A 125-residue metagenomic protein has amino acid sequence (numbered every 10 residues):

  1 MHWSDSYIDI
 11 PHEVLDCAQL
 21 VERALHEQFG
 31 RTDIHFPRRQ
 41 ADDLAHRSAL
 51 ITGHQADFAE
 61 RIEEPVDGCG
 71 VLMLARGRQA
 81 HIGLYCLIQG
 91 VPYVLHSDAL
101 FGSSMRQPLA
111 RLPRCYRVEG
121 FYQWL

Functional and structural regions predicted by a protein language model:
M1-I62, D67, M73-R76, A80-H81 (+2 more regions): N-terminal capping segments
H35, Y93-H96, C115-E119: Short, surface-exposed linear patches
Q55-A56, S103-P108: Short acidic (Asp/Glu) patches
D67, G90, R117: Residues that flank catalytic or metal-binding motifs in active/ligand-binding sites
A75-G77, C86, P113: A generic structural signal for short, solvent-exposed coil/turn residues that cap or connect secondary-structure
I82-M105: Catalytic Cys-His active-site segments of thiol-dependent hydrolases/isopeptidases
R106-L125: Glycine- and charge-enriched low-complexity intrinsically disordered segments
